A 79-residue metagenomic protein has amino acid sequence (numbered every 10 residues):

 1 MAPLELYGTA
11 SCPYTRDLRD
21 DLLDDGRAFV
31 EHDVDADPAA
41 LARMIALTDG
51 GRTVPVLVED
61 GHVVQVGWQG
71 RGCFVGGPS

Functional and structural regions predicted by a protein language model:
M1-V30: Local sequence-structure signature of Cys/Sec-based thiol-disulfide redox active-site neighborhoods
P13, A39, G67: Residues that form or flank phosphate/diphosphate-binding pockets in enzymes that use nucleotide phosphates
A28-L41, G51: Thiol-based oxidoreductase modules, predominantly thioredoxin-like and allied folds used for disulfide exchange
D33-D35, V56-G61: Short, surface-exposed, polar/charged, turn-prone segments marking secondary-structure boundaries
L47-T48, G70: Short, surface-exposed amphipathic charged segments that create phosphate/polyanion-binding patches used for binding
T48-V58: Structural micro-motif
E59-S79: Non-catalytic, surface beta->alpha helical segment in thiol-disulfide oxidoreductase systems
